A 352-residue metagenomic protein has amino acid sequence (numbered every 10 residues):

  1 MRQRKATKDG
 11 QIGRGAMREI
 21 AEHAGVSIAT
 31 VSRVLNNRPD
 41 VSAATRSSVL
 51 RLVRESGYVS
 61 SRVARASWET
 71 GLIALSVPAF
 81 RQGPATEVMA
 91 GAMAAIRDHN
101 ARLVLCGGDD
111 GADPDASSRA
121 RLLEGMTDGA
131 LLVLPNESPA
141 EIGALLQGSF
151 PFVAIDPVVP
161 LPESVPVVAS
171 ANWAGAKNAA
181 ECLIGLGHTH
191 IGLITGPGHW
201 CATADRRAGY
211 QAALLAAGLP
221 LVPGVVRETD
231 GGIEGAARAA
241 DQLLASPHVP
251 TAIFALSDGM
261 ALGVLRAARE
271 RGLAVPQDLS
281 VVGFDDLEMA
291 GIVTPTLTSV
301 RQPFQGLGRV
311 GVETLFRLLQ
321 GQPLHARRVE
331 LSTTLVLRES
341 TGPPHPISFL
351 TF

Functional and structural regions predicted by a protein language model:
M1-E69: N-terminal helix-turn-helix DNA-binding module of bacterial transcription factors
M1-T7, I12, G71-E181, G185: Alpha-helical recognition/docking segments in bacterial nutrient-uptake and carbohydrate-utilization systems
G10, D241-F352: Flexible loop/turn connectors
H23, I28-R33, R65-R81, E87-V88 (+2 more regions): Short beta-strand segments enriched in small/hydrophobic residues
V77-E87, L105-P114, P157, V168-N178 (+6 more regions): Hinge/beta->alpha junction and helix N-cap segments in small-molecule ligand-binding domains
M126-L134, G192-I194, V226, P247-S257 (+1 more regions): Periplasmic-binding protein-like
T189-H190, L221-V225, V275-S280: Short acidic capping loops at alpha-helix termini that bridge into adjacent secondary structure
